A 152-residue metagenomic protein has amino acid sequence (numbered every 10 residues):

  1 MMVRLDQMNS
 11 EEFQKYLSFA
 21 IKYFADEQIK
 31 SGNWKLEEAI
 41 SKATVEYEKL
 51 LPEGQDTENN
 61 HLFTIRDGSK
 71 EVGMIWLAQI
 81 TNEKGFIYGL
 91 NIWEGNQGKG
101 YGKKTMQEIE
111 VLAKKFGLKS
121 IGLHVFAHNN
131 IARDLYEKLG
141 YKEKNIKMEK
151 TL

Functional and structural regions predicted by a protein language model:
M2-V3: Extreme N-terminal starter segment of soluble prokaryotic enzymes
Q7-Y88, W93-G95, L112, I146-L152: Acetyl-CoA-dependent GNAT
W93-G95, K99, A127-H128: Active-site acidic-Proline motif in GNAT/NAT acetyltransferases
N96, G100-E108: Conserved acetyl-CoA pyrophosphate-binding loop and the N-cap/start of the following alpha-helix in GNAT-like
G100, G117, G140: Short glycine-rich hinge loops at helix-strand junctions in the catalytic core of two-component histidine kinases
K103, A127-N145, K150: Conserved active-site alpha-helix within GNAT-family acetyltransferase domains
M106, K114-H124: Conserved GNAT acetyl-CoA-binding A-motif
